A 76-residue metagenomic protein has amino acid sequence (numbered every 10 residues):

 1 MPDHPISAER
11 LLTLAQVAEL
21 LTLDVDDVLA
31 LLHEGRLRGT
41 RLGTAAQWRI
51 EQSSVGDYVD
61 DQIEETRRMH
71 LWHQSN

Functional and structural regions predicted by a protein language model:
P2, T22, A45, I50 (+2 more regions): Intrinsically disordered, low-complexity regions enriched for glutamine and histidine
P2-L31, D61: Polyanion-binding surface elements
E9, G35-T40, W48, T66-R67 (+1 more regions): Short, intrinsically disordered low-complexity segments
A15, G35, Q52-S53: Structural detector for helix-capping/boundary residues
L21-R49: Major-groove DNA-recognition helix of helix-turn-helix-type DNA-binding domains
S53-N76: A short, Lys/Arg-enriched interface patch at domain edges and termini
